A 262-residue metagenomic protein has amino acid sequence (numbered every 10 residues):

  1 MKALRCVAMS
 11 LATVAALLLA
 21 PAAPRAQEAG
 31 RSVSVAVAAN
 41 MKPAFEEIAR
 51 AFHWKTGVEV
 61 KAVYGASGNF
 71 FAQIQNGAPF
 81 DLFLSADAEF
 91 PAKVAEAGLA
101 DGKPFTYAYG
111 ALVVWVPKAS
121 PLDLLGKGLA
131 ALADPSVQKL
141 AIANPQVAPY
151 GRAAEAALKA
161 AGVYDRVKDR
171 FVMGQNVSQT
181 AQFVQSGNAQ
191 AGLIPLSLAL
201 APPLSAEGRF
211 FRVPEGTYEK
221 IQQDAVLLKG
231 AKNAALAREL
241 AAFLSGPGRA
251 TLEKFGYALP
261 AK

Functional and structural regions predicted by a protein language model:
M1-R5: Positively charged n-region of N-terminal signal peptides that target proteins for export
V7-A8, K55: Generic low-polarity alpha-helical segments
A8-A20: Bacterial N-terminal signal peptides
A22-A26: Sec/Tat signal peptide C-region and signal peptidase I cleavage site
Q27-Y64, G68-A78, S85-A88, A92-D101 (+2 more regions): Exported/periplasmic ABC-transporter solute-binding proteins
